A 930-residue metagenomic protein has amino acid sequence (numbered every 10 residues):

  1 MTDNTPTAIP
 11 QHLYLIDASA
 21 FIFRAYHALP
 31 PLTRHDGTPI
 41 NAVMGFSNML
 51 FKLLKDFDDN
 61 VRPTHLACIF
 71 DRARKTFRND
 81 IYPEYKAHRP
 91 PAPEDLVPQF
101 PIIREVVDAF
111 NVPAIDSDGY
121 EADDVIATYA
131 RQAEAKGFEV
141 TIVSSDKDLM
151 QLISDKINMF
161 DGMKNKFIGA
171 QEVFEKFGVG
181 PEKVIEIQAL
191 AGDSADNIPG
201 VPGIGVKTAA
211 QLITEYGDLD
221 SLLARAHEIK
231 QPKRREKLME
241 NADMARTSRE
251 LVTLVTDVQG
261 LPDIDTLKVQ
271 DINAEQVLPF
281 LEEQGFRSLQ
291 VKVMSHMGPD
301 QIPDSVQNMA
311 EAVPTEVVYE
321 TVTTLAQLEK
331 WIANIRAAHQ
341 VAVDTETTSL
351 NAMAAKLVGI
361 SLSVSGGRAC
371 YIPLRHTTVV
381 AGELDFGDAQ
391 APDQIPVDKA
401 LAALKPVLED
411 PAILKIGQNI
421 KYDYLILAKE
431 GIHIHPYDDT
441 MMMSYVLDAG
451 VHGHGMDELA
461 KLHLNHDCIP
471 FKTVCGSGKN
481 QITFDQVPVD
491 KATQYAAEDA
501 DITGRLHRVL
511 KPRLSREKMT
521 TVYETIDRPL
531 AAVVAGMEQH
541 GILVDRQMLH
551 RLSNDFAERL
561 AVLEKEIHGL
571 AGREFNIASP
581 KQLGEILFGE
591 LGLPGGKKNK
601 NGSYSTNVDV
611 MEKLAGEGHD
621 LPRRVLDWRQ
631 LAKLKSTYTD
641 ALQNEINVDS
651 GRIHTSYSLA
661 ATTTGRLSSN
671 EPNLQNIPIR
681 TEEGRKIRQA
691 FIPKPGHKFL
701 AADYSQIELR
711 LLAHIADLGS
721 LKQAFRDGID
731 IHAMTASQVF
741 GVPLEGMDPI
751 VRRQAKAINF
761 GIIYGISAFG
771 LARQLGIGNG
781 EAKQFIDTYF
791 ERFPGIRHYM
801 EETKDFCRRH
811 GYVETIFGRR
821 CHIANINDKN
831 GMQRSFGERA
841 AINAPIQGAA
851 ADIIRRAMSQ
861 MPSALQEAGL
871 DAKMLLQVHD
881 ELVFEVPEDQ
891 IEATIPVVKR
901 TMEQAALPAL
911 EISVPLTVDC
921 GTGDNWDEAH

Functional and structural regions predicted by a protein language model:
T2-V143, K147-Q171, M244-T247, T253-L261 (+3 more regions): Noncatalytic, basic helical substrate-engagement surface that gates or grips nucleic-acid strands
T7-Y14, R24-D59, T64-A67, P83-D95 (+6 more regions): Conserved RNase H-like, two-metal-ion catalytic cores of nucleic-acid enzymes
T141-V143, L149-E182, G359, S365 (+3 more regions): Charged catalytic and DNA/RNA-contacting regions of genome-maintenance and nucleic-acid-processing enzymes
D193-E215, L281-G285, D545: Helix-hairpin-helix
I198, K237, N241-Q390, H435 (+12 more regions): Conserved "right-hand" nucleotidyltransferase catalytic core of DNA-directed polymerases
E240, L267-Q270, M861-D919: C-terminal structured "cap/appendage" subdomains that terminate the fold
I482-D485, A532, G536-Q539, P594 (+7 more regions): Conserved catalytic core of nucleic-acid polymerases
E558, V562-K565, G569-R623, E791-N843 (+1 more regions): C-terminal polymerase-core module
